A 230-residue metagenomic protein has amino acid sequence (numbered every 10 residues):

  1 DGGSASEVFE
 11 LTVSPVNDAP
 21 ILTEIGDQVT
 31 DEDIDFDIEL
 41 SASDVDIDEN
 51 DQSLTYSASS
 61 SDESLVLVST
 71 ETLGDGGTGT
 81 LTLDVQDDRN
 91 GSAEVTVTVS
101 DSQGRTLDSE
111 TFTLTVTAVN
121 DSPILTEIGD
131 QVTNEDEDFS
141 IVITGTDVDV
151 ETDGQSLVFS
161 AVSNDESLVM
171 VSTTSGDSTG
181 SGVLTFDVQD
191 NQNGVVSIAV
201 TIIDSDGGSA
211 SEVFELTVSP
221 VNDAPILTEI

Functional and structural regions predicted by a protein language model:
D1-G3, S100-T106, I202-G208: Short, solvent-exposed loop/turn segments at the edges of extracellular beta-sandwich modules
G3-A5, F9, D18-S64, Q86 (+7 more regions): Extracellular ectodomain surface segments
I34-L40, G77-G79, N90-T96, E137-I143 (+2 more regions): Short, solvent-exposed loop/turn segments enriched in Ser/Thr/Gly
S60, G74, D101, S163 (+1 more regions): Acidic surface patches and DE-rich sequence motifs
E63-Q86, V95-T96, S167-Q189, I198-A199: Strand-loop-strand motifs at the edges of beta-sheets in extracellular beta-sandwich domains
